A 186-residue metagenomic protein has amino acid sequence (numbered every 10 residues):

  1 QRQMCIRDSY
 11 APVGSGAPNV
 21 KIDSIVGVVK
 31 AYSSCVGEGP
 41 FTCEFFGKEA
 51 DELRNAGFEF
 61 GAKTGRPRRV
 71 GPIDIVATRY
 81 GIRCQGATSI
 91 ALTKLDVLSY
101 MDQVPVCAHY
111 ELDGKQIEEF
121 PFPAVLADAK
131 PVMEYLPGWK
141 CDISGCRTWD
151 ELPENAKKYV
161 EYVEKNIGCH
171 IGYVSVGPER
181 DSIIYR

Functional and structural regions predicted by a protein language model:
Q1-I6: Short, small-residue-biased leader/transition segments that mark boundaries at the very start of proteins
A11: Active-site loop-to-helix "anion-binding N-cap" substructures in soluble metabolic enzymes
S15-I75, D96-M133: A structural-propensity feature for long, helix-poor, extended segments
V28, T93-L95, V174-G177: Generic beta-strand/beta-sheet core signal
P72, A77, A91, Y173-S175: Structured core elements
T78-C84: Short active-site loop/helix that positions an aromatic residue
Q85-G86, A91: Charged catalytic and DNA/RNA-contacting regions of genome-maintenance and nucleic-acid-processing enzymes
P105, K115-Y185: Internal helix-turn-beta structural module
